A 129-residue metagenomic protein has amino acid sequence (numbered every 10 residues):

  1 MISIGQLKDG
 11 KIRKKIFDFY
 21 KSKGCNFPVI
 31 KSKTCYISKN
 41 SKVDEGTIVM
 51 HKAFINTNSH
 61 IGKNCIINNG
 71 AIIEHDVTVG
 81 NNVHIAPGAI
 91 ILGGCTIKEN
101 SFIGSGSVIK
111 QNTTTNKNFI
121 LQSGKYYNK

Functional and structural regions predicted by a protein language model:
M1-S32: Phosphate-bearing ligand-interacting subdomains that bind or position ATP/ADP/UDP/GDP/NAD(P) or nucleotide-linked
V29-K129: Structural signal for interior beta-strand "rungs" in well-ordered beta-sheet cores of soluble enzyme domains
